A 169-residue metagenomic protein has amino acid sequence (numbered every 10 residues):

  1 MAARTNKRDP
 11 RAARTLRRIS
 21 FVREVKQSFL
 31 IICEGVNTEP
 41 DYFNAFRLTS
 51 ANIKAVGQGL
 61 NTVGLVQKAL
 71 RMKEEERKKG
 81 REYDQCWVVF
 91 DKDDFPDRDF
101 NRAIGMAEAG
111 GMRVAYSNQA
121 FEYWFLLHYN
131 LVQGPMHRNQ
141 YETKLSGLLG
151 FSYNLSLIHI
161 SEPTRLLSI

Functional and structural regions predicted by a protein language model:
A2-K79: RecA-like P-loop NTPase motor core
I31-I32, G80-F95: Acidic beta-strand-to-loop metal/phosphate-binding motif
P40, P96-D97, Y123-L127: Short catalytic/ligand-binding loop motif for oxyanion handling, primarily in non-cytosolic enzymes, centered on
F46, R98-A107: Short, aromatic/basic amphipathic alpha-helical patches
G59-G64, F90-F100: Acidic, metal-coordinating catalytic cores used for nucleic-acid/nucleotide bond scission and strand-transfer chemistry
A107-G150: A contiguous pocket-lining binding segment that forms or flanks enzyme active sites
Y153: Conserved beta/loop motifs at nucleotide-recognition and modification sites
I158-I169: Single conserved hydrophobic/aromatic residue that forms the stacking wall/gate of nucleotide- or nucleobase-binding
